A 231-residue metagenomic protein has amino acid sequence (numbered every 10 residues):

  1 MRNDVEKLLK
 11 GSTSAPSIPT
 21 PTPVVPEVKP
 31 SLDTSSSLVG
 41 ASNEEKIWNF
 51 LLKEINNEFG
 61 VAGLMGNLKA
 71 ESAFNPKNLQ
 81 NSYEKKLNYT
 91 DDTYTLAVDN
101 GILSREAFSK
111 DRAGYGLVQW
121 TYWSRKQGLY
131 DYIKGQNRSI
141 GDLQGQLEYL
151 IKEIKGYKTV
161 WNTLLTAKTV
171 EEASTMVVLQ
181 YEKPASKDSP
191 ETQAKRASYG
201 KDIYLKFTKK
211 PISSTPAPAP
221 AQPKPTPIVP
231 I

Functional and structural regions predicted by a protein language model:
M1-K29, S37, K126-I231: Non-catalytic cell-wall polysaccharide-engagement segments
R2-L9, K29-N57: N-terminal module-boundary/linker segments of secreted carbohydrate-active enzymes
P23-K46, S72-L165: Peptidoglycan-targeting cell-wall enzymes and recognition modules
A41-L52, V61, M65-K69, A197-Y204: Extracytoplasmic, non-cytosolic globular domains
K53-E58, N162-T166: Surface-exposed acidic, glycine-flexible loop patches that form ligand/cofactor-binding and adhesion interfaces
I55-N56, G60, R105, S139 (+1 more regions): Hydrophobic alpha-helical segments and their boundary regions
E58-N75, S82, V178: Short, functionally critical alpha-helical segments immediately adjacent to catalytic or ligand/cofactor-binding
G60-L64, G116, Q146, A173: Residue-level detector of well-ordered alpha-helical segments, enriched for hydrophobic/aromatic packing positions
